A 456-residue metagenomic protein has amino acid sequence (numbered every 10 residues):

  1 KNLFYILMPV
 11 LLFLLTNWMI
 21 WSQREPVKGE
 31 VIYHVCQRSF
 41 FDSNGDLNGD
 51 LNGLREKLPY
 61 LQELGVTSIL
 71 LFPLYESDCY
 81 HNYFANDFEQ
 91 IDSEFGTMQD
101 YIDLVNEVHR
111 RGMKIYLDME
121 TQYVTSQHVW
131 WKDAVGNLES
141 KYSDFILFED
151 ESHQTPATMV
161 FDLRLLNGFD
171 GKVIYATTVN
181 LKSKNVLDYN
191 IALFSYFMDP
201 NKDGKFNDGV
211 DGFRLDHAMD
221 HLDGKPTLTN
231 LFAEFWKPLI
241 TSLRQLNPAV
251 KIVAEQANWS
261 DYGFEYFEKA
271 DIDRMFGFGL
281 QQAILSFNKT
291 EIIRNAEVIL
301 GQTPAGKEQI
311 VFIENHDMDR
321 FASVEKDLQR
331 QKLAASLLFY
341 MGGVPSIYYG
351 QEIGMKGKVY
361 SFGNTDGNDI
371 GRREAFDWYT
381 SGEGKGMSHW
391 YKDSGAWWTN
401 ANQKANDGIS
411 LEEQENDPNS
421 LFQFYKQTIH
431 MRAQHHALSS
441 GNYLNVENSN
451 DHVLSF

Functional and structural regions predicted by a protein language model:
K1-L7: N-terminal Sec-pathway targeting helices
L7-L14: Bacterial N-terminal signal peptides
L14-P26: Bacterial Sec-dependent signal peptides at the C-terminal "C-region" and cleavage site
R24-G49, E56-T67, L74-N207, Q245 (+1 more regions): Substrate-binding/active-site clefts of carbohydrate-active enzymes
V27, G306-N315, R320, V324-F456: Loop/helix patches that line or flank the sugar-binding groove of alpha-linked glycan CAZymes
V35, L61, L71, F88 (+9 more regions): Conserved, mostly hydrophobic/aromatic
K57, D100-L104, V186-N201, H217 (+6 more regions): Alpha-helical packing segments of well-folded alpha/beta enzyme cores
V105-H109, M113, Y123, H128-E139 (+4 more regions): Active-site-proximal helices and loops of the catalytic beta/alpha 8
